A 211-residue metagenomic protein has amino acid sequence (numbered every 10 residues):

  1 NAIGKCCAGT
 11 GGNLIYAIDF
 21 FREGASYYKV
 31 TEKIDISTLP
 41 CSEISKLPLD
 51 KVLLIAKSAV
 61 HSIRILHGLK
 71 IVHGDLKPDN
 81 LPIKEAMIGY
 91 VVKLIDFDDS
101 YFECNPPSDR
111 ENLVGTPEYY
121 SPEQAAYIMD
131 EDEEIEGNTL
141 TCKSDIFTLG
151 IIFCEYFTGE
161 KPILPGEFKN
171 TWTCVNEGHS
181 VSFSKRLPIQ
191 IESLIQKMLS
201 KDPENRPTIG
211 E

Functional and structural regions predicted by a protein language model:
Y16-Y27: Short beta-strand micro-motifs within the conserved protein kinase catalytic domain, predominantly in the N-lobe
I55-A56: Activation segment signature within eukaryotic-like protein kinase domains
H67-K84: Catalytic-loop of the protein kinase fold
E85-P117: Activation segment/activation loop of eukaryotic-type protein kinase catalytic domains
R110-E131: Conserved activation segment of eukaryotic-like protein kinases, specifically the C-terminal portion of the activation
D145: Conserved catalytic-loop aspartate of Hanks-type protein kinases
L199-G210: A conserved short helix/loop substructure at the end of the activation segment of eukaryotic-like protein kinase domains
